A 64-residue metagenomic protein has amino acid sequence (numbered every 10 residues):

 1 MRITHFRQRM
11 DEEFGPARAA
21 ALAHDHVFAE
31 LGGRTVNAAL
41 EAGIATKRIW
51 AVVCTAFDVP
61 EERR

Functional and structural regions predicted by a protein language model:
M1-R64: C-terminal alpha-helical interaction appendages
